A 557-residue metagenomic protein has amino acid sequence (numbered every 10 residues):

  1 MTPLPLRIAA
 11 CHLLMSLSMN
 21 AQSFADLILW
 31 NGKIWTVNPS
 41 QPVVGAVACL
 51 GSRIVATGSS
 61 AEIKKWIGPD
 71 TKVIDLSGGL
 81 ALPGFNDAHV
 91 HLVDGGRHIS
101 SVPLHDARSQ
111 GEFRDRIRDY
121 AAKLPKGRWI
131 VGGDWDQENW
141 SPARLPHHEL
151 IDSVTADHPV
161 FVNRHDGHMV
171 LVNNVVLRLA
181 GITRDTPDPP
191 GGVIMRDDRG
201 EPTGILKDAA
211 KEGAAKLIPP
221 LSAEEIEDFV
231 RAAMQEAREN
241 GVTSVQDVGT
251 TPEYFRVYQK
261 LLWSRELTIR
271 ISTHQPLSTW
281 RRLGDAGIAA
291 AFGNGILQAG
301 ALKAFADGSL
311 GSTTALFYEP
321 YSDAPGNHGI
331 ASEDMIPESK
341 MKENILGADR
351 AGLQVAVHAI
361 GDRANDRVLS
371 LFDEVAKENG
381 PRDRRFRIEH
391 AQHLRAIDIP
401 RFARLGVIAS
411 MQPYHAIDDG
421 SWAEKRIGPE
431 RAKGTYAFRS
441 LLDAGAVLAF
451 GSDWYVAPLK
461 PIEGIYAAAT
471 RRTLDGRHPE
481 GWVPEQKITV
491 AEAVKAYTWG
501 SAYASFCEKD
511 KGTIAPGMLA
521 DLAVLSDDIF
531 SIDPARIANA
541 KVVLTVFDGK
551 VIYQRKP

Functional and structural regions predicted by a protein language model:
M1-L4: N-terminal secretory signal peptides that target proteins for export/translocation
R7-N20: Bacterial N-terminal signal peptides
F24-W30, W35, P39-A286, A291 (+7 more regions): Divalent metal-binding segments
K33-W35, S52-V55, Y503, L522-A523 (+1 more regions): Short beta-strand segments in beta-sandwich/barrel cores
A290-F292, A403-G406: Structural alpha-helical segments in enzyme catalytic/regulatory domains
I296-T314, G406-I417: Non-cysteine beta-strand/loop elements that form the S-adenosyl-L-methionine
I345-A356, R363-F386, H390-A391, A396-P400 (+4 more regions): His/Asp/Glu-enriched, well-ordered alpha-helical/loop segment that forms or immediately abuts the divalent-metal
Q554-P557: Extracellular/periplasmic ectodomains of large secreted or surface enzymes and adhesion receptors
